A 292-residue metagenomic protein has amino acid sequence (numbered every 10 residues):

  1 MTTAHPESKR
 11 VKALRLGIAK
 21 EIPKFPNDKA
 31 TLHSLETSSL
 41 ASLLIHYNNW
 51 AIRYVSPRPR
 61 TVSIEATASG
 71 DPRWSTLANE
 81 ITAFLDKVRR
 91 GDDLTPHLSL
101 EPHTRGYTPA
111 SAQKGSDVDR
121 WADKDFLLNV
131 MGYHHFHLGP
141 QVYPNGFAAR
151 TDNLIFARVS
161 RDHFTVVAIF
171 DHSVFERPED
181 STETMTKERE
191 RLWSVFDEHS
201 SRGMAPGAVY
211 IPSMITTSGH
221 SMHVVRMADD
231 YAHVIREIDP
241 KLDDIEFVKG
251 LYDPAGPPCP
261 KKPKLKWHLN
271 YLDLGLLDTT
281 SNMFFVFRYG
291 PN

Functional and structural regions predicted by a protein language model:
M1-D152, S160-N292: Basic, Lys/Arg-enriched alpha-helical interface segments
A157: OB-fold/S1-family RNA-binding modules
